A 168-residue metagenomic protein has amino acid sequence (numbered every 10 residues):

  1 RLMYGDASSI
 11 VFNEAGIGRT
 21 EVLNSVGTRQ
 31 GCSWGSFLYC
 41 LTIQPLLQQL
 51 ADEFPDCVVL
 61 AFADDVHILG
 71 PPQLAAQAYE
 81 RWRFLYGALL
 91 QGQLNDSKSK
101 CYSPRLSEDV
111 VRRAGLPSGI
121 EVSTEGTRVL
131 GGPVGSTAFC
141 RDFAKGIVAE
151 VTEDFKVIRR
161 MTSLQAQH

Functional and structural regions predicted by a protein language model:
R1-H168: Nucleic-acid-interacting cores, centered on viral/eukaryotic replication and modification enzymes
